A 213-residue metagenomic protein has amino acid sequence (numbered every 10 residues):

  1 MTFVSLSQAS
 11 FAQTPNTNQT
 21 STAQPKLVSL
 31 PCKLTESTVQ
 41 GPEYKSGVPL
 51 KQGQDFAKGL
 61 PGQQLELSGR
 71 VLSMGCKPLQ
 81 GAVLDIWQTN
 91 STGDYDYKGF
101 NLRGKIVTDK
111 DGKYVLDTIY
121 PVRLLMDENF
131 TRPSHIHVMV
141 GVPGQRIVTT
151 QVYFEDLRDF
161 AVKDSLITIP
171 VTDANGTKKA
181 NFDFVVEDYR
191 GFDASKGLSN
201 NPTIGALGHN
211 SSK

Functional and structural regions predicted by a protein language model:
M1-S7: Bacterial N-terminal signal peptides
A9-A12: Boundary at the C-terminal end of the N-terminal hydrophobic targeting segment
T14-G191, S195-K213: Beta-strand-dominated extracellular/periplasmic modules and repeats in secreted or surface-exposed proteins
